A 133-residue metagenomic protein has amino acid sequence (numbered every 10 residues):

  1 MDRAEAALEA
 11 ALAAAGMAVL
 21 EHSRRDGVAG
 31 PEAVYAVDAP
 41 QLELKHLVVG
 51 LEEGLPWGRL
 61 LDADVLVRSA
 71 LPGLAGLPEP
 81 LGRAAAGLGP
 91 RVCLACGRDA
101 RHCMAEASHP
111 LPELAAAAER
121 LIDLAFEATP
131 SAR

Functional and structural regions predicted by a protein language model:
M1-A39: Short, well-structured hydrophobic secondary-structure segments
M1-A4, E43, P110, L114: Short amphipathic alpha-helical segments
E9-L12, G16, E52-L55, I122 (+1 more regions): Generic secondary-structure transition motif, activating predominantly at the C-termini of alpha-helices
V19-S23, V49-L51, E79-G82: Residue-level detector of functional hotspots within protein domains
P40-E43, S69: Residues that cap or initiate secondary-structure elements
E43-P56: Short amphipathic alpha-helices in soluble, non-transmembrane regions that often serve as interface/regulatory elements
P56-R133: Cys/His-clustered metal-coordination modules, chiefly Zn-binding fingers
